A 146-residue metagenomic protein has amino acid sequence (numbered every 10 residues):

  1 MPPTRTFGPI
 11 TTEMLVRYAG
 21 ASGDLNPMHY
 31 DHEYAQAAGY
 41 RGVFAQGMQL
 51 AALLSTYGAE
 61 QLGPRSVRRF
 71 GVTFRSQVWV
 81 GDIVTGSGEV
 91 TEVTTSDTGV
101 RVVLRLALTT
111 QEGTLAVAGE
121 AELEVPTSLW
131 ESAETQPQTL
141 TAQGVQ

Functional and structural regions predicted by a protein language model:
M1-S66, S128-Q146: Hot-dog-fold acyl-thioester-processing enzymes
M1-T6, W79-Q146: HotDog/MaoC-like acyl-thioester-processing domains
L15, D31-Y34, G39, T73 (+3 more regions): A residue-level detector for conformationally permissive "hinge/kink" positions
Q61-G88: Mid-chain, well-packed structural core segment of small domains
